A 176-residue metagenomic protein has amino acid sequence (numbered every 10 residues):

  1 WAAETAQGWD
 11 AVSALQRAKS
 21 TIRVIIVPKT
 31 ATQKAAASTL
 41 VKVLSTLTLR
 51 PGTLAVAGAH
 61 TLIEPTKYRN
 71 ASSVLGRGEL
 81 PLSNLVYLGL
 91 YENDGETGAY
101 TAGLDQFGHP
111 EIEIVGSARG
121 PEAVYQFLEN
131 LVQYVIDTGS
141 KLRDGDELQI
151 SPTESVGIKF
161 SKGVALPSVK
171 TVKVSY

Functional and structural regions predicted by a protein language model:
W1-Y87: Internal, hydrophobic cores of structured domains that mediate oligomerization or house catalytic pockets within large
L62-Y176: Aromatic/basic-lined ligand-recognition segments that form π-stacking hydrophobic pockets flanked by Lys/Arg to engage
